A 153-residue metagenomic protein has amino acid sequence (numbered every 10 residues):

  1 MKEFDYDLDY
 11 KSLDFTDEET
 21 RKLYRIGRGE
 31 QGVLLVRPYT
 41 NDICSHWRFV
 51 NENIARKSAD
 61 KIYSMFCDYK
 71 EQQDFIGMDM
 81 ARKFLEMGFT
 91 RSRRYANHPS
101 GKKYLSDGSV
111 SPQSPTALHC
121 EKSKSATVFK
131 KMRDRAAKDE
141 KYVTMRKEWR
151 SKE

Functional and structural regions predicted by a protein language model:
M1-S64, D79-E153: C-terminal-biased regions
